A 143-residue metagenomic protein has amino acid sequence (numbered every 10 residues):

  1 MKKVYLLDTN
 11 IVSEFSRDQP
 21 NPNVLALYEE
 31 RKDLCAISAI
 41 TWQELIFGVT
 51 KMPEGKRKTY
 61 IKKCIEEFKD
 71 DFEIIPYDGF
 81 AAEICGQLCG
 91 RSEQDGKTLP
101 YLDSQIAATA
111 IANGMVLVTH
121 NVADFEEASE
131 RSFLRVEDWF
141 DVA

Functional and structural regions predicted by a protein language model:
M1-S38, T50-E66, A143: Short, well-structured N-terminal submotif of metal-dependent ribonuclease cores
M1-V4, A107-A143: Acidic, PIN/NYN-like endoribonuclease modules and their adjacent C-terminal/linker elements
D8-T9, L45, C85, A110 (+1 more regions): Generic structural signal for small/hydrophobic residues in well-ordered secondary structure, especially within
I11, T41, A81, I106 (+1 more regions): Alpha-helix capping/helix-boundary segments
V12-S13, Q43-I46, E126, E137: Nucleotide phosphate-binding site architecture
E14-F15, G48, C85, A128: Residues that scaffold the ATP/ADP-binding catalytic core of kinase and kinase-like folds
P53-K56, S92-E93, L134-D138: Short, hinge-like loop/turn segments at secondary-structure boundaries
E73-V116, H120: Active-site neighborhoods of divalent-metal-dependent phosphate/nucleic-acid chemistry enzymes
